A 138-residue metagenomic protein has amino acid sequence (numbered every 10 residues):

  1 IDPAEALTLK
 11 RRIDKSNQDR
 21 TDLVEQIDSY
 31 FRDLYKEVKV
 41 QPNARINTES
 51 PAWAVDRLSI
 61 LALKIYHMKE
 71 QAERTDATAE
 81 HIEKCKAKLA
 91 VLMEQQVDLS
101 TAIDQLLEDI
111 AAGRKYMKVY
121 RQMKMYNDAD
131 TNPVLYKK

Functional and structural regions predicted by a protein language model:
I1-K138: Anionic, Ser/Thr-rich low-complexity intrinsically disordered regions
